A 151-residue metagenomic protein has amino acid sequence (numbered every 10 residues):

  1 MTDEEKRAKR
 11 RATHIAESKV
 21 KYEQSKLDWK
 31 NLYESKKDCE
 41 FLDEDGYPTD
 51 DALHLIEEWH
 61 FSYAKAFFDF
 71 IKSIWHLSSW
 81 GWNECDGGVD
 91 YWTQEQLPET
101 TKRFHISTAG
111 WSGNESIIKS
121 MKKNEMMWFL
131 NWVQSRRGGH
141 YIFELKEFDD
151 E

Functional and structural regions predicted by a protein language model:
M1-F41: Glycine- and charge-rich intrinsically disordered segments
E4, G87, Y91, D150-E151: Short linear motifs in intrinsically disordered/low-complexity regions
K21-Q24, E34, D38-T100: An N-terminal amphipathic alpha-helical segment
L27, Y33, C39-E40, G46 (+1 more regions): Intrinsically disordered, low-complexity acidic regions enriched in Pro/Ser/Thr
E44, C85, T108, R136-R137: Intrinsically disordered, low-complexity segments enriched in small/polar residues
T101-A109: Extended, non-catalytic structural segments that build the interaction scaffolds of large macromolecular assemblies
W111-E151: Short, compact, well-ordered microdomains
